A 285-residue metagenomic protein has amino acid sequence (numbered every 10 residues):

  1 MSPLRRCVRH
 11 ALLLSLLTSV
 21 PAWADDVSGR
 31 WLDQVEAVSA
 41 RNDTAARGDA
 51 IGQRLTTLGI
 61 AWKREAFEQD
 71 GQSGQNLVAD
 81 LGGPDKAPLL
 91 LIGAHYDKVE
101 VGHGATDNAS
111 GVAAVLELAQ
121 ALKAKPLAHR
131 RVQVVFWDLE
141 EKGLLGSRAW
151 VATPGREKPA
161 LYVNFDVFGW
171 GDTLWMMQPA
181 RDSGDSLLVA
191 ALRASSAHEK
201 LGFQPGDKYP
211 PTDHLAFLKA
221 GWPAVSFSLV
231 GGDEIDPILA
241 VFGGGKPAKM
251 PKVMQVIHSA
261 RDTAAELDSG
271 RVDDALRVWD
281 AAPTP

Functional and structural regions predicted by a protein language model:
R9-S19: Bacterial N-terminal signal peptides
A22-A24: Boundary at the C-terminal end of the N-terminal hydrophobic targeting segment
V27-G82: A non-catalytic alpha/beta surface segment that caps or lines the substrate-entry region of metallo-dependent hydrolase
Q34-A45, E65-E68, K98-N108, F136-W137 (+3 more regions): Second-shell loop/turn segments in exported
E68-Q72, G83-K86, Y96-E100, L139-G143 (+3 more regions): Solvent-exposed loop/turn segments at secondary-structure junctions within structured extracellular/periplasmic domains
V78, L89-G93, Q133-F136, A160-F165 (+1 more regions): Structural recognition of the beta-strand scaffold that forms the well-ordered cores of secreted hydrolase catalytic
K98-L187, F203, H214-A216: Acidic/histidine-rich catalytic neighborhood of metal-dependent amide-processing enzymes
D236-P285: His/Asp/Glu-rich mid-to-C-terminal helical/loop segments that flank catalytic regions of hydrolases
